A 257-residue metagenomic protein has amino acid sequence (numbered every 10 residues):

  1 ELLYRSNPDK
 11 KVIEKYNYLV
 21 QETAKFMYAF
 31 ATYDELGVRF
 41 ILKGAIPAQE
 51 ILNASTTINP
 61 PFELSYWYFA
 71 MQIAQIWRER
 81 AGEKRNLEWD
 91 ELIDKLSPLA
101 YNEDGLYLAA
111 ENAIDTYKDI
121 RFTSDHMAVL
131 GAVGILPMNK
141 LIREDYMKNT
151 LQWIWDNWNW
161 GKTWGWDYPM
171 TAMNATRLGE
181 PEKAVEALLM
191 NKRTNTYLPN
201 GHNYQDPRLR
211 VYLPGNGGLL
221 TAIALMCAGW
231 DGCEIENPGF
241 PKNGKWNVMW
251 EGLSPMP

Functional and structural regions predicted by a protein language model:
E1-S6, K10-Y18, P60-D231: Active-site core of glycosidic bond-cleaving carbohydrate-active enzymes
D9-K15, A29-L36, E234: Short conserved catalytic/interaction loops centered on acidic-Pro-aromatic/His motifs
E22-W77: Acidic/histidine-rich catalytic neighborhood
T32-Y33, F122-S124, L253-M256: A general structural signal for short secondary-structure junctions and capping/turn motifs
R39-G44, G232-P238: Short, well-ordered strand-loop elements centered on a beta-strand within folded domains, enriched for acidic residues
N237-P257: Surface beta-strand/loop "capping" patches
